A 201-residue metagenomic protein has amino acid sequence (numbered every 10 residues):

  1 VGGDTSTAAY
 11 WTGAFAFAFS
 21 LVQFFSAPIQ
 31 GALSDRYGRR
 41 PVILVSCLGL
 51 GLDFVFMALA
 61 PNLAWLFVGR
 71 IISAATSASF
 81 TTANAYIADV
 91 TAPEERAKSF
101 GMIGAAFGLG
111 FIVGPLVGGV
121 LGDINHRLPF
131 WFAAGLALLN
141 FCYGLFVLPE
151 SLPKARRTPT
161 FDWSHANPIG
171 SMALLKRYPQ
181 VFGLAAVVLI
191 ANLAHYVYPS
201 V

Functional and structural regions predicted by a protein language model:
V1-Q23: Extracellular/periplasmic helix-loop-helix junction of adjacent transmembrane segments in MFS-like secondary
S20-P28, A78, F111-I112: Residue-level signature of mid-helix packing/kink "hotspots" within the transmembrane helices of 12-pass Major
F24-L63: Conserved MFS/SLC helix-loop-helix module at the cytosolic interface between two early adjacent transmembrane helices
D53, A64-A78, L189: Hydrophobic core of transmembrane alpha-helices in multi-pass small-molecule transporters, especially MFS/SLC-type
G69-G108: Cytoplasmic helix-loop-helix junction between adjacent transmembrane helices in 12-TM secondary transporters
A106-F146: Helix-loop-helix hairpin linking two adjacent transmembrane segments in secondary transporters
P149-A185: Juxtamembrane intracellular "pre-TM" segments in multi-pass secondary transporters
F182-V201: Extracytoplasmic gate region of multi-pass secondary transporters
